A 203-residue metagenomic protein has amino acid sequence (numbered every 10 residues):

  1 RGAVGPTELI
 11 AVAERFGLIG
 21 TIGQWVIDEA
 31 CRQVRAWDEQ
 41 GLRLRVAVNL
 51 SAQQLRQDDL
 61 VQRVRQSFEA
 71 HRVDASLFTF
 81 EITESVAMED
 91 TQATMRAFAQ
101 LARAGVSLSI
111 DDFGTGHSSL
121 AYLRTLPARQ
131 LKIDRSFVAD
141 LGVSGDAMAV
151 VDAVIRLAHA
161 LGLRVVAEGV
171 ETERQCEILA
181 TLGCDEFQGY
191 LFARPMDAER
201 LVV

Functional and structural regions predicted by a protein language model:
R1, V34, N49-D58, L77-Q92 (+1 more regions): EAL-family c-di-GMP phosphodiesterase catalytic domain
R1-V73, S85-V86, A99-Q100, F113 (+1 more regions): Bacterial c-di-GMP phosphodiesterase EAL domain
